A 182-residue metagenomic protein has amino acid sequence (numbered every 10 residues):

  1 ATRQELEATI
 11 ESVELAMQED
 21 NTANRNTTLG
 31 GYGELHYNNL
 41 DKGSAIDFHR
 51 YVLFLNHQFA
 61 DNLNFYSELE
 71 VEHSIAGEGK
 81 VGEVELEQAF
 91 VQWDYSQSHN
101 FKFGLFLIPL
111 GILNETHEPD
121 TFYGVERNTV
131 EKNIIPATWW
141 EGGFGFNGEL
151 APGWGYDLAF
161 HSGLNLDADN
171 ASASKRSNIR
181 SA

Functional and structural regions predicted by a protein language model:
A1-Y37: N-terminal periplasmic/intermembrane-space "pro-region" immediately following the signal or transit peptide
T22-T28, H36-R50, A173-S177: Surface-exposed strand-loop-strand hairpins of Gram-negative outer-membrane beta-barrel proteins
A23, F59-D61, Y95-Q97, L150-P152: Outer-membrane beta-barrel strand-turn architecture
T27-G33, F65-S67, F101-F103, Y156-L158: Transmembrane beta-strands of outer-membrane beta-barrel proteins
G31, L53-H57, A89-W93, F103 (+2 more regions): Residues on the lipid-exposed face of transmembrane beta-strands in outer-membrane beta-barrel proteins
L35-D41, R50-V52, V71-I75, L107-P109 (+1 more regions): Transmembrane beta-strands of outer-membrane beta-barrel pores
I46-A76: Surface-exposed extracellular loop regions of Gram-negative outer-membrane beta-barrel proteins
A76-K80, Q97-A182: Surface-exposed coil loops of outer-membrane beta-barrel proteins
